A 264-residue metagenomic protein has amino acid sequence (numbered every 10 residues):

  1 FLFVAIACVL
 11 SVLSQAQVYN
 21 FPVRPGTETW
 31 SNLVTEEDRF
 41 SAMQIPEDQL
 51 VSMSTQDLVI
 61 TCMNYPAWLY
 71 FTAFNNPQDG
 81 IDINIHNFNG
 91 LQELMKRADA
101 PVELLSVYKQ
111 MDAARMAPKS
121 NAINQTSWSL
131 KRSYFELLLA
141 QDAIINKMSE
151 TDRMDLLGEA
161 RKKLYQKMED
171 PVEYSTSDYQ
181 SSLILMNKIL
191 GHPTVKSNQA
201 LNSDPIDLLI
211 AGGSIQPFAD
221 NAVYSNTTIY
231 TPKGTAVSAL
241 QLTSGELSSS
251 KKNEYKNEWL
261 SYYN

Functional and structural regions predicted by a protein language model:
F1-L2, N264: Accessible peptide chain termini
L2-S11: Bacterial N-terminal signal peptides
S14-A16: Boundary at the C-terminal end of the N-terminal hydrophobic targeting segment
P22, G26-T29, L33-N264: Non-catalytic all-alpha helical scaffold/repeat segments
